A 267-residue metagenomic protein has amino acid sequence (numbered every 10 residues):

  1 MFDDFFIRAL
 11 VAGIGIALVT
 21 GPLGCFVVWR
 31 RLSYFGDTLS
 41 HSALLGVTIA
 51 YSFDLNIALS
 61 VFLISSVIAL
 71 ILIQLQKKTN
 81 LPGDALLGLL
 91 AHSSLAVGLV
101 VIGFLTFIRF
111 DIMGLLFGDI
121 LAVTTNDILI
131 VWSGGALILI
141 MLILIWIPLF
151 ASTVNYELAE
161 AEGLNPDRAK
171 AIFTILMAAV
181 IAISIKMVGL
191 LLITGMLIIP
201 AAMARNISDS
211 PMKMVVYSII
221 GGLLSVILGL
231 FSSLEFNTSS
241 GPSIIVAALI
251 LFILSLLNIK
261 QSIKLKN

Functional and structural regions predicted by a protein language model:
M1-L18, K264-K266: Membrane-interfacial amphipathic/re-entrant helices at transmembrane-helix boundaries
I7-R8, K77-T79, L87-I147: Transmembrane helix-bundle core of multi-pass membrane transporters and related energy-transducing complexes
A9-A12, I57-S65, D84, G88 (+2 more regions): Loop-to-transmembrane alpha-helix initiation sites
A12-T20, S42, G46, A50 (+16 more regions): Alpha-helical transmembrane segments in multi-pass membrane proteins
C25-I108, A204-V216, S233-E235, I259-Q261: Short loop segments and helix-boundary regions at transmembrane helix junctions of multi-pass inner-membrane proteins
I128-L197: Helix-loop-helix "hairpin" substructures at the membrane interface of multi-pass membrane proteins
I193-P242: Transmembrane alpha-helical segments in multi-pass inner-membrane proteins
G241-I245, L249-N267: Cytosolic-side transmembrane-helix boundaries in multi-pass membrane proteins
